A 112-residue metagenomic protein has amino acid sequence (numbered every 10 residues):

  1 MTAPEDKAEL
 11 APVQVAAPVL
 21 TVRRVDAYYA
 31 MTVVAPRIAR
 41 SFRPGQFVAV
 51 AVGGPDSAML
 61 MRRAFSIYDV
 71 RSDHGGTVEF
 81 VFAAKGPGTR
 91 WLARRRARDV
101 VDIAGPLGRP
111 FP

Functional and structural regions predicted by a protein language model:
T2-R96: Ferredoxin-reductase
P87-P112: FNR/FR-type flavoprotein reductase catalytic core
